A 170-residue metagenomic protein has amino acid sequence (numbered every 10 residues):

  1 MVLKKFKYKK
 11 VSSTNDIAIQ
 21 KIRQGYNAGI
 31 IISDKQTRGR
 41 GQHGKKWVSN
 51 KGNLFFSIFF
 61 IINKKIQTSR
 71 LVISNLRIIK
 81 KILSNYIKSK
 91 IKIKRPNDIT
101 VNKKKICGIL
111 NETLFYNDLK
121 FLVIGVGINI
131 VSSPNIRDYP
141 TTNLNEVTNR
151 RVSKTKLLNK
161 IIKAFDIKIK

Functional and structural regions predicted by a protein language model:
M1-N85, S89, C107, R151-V152: N-terminal lobe of the biotin/lipoate ligase/transferase fold
K4-Y8, N63-I66, R70-I91, V101-K170: Long, positively charged amphipathic alpha-helical accessory segments at protein N-termini or as interdomain linkers
G25-Y26, S49-K51, K94, D118 (+1 more regions): A generic fold-level signal
